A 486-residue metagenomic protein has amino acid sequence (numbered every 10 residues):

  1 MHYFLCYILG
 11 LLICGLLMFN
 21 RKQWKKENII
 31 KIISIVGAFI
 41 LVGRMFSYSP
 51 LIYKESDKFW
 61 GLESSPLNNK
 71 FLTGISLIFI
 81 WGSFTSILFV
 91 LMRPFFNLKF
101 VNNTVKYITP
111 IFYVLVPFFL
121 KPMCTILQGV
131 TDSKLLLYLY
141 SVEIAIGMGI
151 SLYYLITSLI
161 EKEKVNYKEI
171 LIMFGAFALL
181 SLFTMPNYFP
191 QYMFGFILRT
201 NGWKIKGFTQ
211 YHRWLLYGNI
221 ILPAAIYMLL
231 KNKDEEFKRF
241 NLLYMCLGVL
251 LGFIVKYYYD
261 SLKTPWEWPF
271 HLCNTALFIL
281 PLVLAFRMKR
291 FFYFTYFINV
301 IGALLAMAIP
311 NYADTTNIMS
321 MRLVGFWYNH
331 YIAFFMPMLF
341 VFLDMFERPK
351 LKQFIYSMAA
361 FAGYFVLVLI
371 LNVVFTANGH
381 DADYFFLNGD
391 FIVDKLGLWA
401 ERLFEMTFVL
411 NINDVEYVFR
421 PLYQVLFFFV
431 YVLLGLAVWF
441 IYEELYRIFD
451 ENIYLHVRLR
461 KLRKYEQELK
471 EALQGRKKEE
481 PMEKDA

Functional and structural regions predicted by a protein language model:
M1-Y3, N69-T73, S133-G147, I172 (+3 more regions): Membrane-interface transmembrane-helix boundary segments in multi-pass integral membrane proteins
C6-L17, S76-L91, Y140-S158, W214-Y227 (+3 more regions): Hydrophobic cores of alpha-helical transmembrane segments in multi-pass inner/ER membrane proteins, independent
W24-G37, N97-F112, V165-L171, E235-L247 (+2 more regions): Membrane-interfacial loop-to-transmembrane alpha-helix junctions, especially the N-terminal start
A38-S47, P110-P122, F177-N187, G248-Y258 (+2 more regions): Aromatic-anchored segments of alpha-helical transmembrane domains
G61-K70, R199-F208, A225-K238, L250-K263 (+2 more regions): Short juxtamembrane and helix-loop transition motifs at transmembrane-helix boundaries in membrane proteins
M123-L135, Y258-E267, F286-R290, N311-V324: Membrane-interface helix caps and helix-loop-helix hairpins in membrane proteins
D260-P310: Long, hydrophobic, well-ordered secondary-structure blocks that form the structural core and pocket-lining surfaces
F449-P481: Short, highly charged, low-complexity non-transmembrane loops/tails of multi-pass membrane proteins
